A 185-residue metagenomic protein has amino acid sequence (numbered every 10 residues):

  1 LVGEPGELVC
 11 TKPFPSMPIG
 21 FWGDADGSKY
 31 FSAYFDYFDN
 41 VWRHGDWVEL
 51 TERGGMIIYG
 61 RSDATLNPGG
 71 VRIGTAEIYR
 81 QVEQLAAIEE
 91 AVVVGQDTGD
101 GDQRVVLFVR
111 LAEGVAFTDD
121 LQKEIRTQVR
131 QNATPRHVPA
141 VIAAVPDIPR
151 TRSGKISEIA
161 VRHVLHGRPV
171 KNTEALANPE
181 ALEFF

Functional and structural regions predicted by a protein language model:
L1-A25, S32-D39: Adenylate-forming AMP-binding core of the ANL superfamily, especially NRPS adenylation
G3, L50-T51, R150-T151: Short, acidic, Ser/Thr-enriched surface-loop or helix-capping motifs
G6, Q103-V105, R152: Change "...and in nucleic-acid phosphodiester-cleaving endonucleases..." to "...and in nucleic-acid processing enzymes
F14, I19, G27-K29, N40 (+3 more regions): AMP-binding/adenylate-forming catalytic core of the ANL superfamily
V94, I142-V145: General small-molecule cofactor/ligand-binding pocket signal
V145-G167: Flexible lysine-rich "adenylation lid" loop at the C-terminal edge of ANL adenylation domains
